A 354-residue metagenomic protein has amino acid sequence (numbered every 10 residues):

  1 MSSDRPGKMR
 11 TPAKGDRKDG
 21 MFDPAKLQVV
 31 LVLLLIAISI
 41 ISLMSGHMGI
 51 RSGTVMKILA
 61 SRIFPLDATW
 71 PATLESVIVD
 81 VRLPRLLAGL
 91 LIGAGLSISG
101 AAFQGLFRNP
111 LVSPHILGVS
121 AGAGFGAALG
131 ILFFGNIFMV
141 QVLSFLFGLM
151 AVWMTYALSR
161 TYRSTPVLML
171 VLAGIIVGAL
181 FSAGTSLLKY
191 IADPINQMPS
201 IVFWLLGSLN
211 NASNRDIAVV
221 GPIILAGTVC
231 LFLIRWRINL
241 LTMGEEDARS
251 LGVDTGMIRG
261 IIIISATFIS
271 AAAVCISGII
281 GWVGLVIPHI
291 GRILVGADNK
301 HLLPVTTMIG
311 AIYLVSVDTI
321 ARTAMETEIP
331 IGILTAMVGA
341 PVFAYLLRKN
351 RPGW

Functional and structural regions predicted by a protein language model:
S2-W354: Alpha-helical transmembrane segments in inner-membrane proteins
